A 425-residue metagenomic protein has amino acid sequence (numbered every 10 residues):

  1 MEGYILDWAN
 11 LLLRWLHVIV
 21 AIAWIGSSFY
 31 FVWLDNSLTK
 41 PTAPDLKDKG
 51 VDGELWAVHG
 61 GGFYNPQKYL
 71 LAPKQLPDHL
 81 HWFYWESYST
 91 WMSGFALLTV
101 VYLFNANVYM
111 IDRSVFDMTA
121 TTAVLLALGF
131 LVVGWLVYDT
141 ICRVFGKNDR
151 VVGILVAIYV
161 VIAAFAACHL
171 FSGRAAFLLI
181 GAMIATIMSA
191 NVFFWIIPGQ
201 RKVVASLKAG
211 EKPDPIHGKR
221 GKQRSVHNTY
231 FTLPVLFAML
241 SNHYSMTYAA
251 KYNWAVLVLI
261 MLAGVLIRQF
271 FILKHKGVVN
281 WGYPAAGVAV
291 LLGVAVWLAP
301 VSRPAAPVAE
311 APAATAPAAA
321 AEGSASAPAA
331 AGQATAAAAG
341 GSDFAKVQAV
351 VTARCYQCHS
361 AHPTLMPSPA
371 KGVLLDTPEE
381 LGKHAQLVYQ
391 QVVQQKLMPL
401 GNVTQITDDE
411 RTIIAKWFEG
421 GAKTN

Functional and structural regions predicted by a protein language model:
E2-L6, N65-F83, D214-G218: Cytosolic juxtamembrane amphipathic/interface segments immediately preceding and feeding into a transmembrane helix
W15-P44, M183-G199: Hydrophobic alpha-helical membrane-embedded segments
S28-A72: Membrane-interface amphipathic/juxtamembrane segments adjacent to transmembrane helices
G61, Q75, F95, Y102 (+3 more regions): Aromatic- and Gly/Pro-enriched helix-to-coil junctions and flexible linker segments
S87-A106, F165-L178, F231-A250: Alpha-helical transmembrane segments and their membrane-interface junctions in multi-pass membrane proteins
L103-H217: Long, contiguous internal "core" modules enriched in hydrophobic/ aromatic residues
V133-D139, W195, L262-I272, V294-A299: Alpha-helical transmembrane segments
K147-I154, A249-N253, K274-A289: Membrane-interfacial entry segments at the cytosolic side of transmembrane helices
